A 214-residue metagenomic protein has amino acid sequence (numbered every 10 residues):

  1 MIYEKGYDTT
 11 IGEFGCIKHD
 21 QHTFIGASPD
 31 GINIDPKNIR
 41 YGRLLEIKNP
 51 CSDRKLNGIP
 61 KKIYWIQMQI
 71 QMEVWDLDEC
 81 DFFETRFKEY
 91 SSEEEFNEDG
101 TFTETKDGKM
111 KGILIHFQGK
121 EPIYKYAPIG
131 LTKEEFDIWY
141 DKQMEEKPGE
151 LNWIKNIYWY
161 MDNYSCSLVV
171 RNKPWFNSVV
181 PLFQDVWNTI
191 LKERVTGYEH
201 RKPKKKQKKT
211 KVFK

Functional and structural regions predicted by a protein language model:
M1-K214: Accessory terminal regions of nucleic-acid processing enzymes
